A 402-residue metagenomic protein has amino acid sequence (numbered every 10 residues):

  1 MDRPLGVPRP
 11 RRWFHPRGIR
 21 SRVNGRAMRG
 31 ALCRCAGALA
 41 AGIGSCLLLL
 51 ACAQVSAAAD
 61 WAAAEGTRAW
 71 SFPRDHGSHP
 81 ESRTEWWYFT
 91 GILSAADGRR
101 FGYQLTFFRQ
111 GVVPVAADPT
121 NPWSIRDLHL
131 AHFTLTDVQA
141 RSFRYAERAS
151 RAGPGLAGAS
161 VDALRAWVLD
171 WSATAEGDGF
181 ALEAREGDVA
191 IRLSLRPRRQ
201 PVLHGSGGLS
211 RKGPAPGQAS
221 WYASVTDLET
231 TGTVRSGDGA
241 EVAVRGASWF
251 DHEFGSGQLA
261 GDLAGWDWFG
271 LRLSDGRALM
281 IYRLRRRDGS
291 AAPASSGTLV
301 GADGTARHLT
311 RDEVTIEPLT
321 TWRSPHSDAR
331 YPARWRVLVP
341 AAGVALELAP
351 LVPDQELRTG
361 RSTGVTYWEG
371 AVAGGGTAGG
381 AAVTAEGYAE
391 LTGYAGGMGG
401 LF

Functional and structural regions predicted by a protein language model:
P16, V55-A57: Intrinsic disorder/low-complexity detector
A36-A51: Bacterial N-terminal signal peptides
A57-F402: Structured soluble/peripheral alpha/beta segments that form catalytic or ligand/cofactor-binding pockets
